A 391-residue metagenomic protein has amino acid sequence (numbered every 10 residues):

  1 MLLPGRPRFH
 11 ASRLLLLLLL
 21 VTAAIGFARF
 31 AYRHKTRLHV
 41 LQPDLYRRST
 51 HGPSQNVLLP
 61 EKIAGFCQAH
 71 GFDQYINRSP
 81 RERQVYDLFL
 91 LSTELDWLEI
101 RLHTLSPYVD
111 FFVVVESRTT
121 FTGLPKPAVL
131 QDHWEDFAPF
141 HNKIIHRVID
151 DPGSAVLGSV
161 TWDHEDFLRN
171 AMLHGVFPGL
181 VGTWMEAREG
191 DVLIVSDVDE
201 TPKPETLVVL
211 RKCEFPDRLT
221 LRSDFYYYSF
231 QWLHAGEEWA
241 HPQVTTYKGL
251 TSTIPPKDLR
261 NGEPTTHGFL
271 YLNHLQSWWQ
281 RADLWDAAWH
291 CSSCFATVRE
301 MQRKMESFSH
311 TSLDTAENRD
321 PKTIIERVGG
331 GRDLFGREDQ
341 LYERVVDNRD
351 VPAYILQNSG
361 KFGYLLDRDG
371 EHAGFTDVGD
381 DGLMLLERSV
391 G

Functional and structural regions predicted by a protein language model:
M1-L45: N-terminal signal-anchor transmembrane helix specifying type II single-pass membrane topology of secretory-pathway
A11-L16, F27-A31, L272, Q276-G391: C-terminal accessory extensions appended to soluble enzyme cores
A31-I76: N-terminal, Lys/Arg-enriched amphipathic/low-complexity engagement segments that precede the first folded domain
C67, I76-V85, T119-V195, T201-V208 (+6 more regions): Active-site-proximal specificity loops/subdomain of glycosyltransferases
Y86-P107, S117-T119: Active-site beta-to-alpha loop of glycosyltransferases that engages the nucleotide-sugar donor
E200-E326: Conserved catalytic core of nucleotide-sugar-dependent glycosyltransferases
